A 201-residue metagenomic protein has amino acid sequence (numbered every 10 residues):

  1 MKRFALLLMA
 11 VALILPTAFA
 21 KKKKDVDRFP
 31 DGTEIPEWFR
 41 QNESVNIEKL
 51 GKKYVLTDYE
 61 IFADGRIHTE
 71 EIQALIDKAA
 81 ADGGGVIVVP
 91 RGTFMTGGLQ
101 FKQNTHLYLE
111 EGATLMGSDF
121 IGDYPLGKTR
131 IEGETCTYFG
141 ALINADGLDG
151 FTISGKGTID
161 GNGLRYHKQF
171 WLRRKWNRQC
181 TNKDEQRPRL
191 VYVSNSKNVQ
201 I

Functional and structural regions predicted by a protein language model:
K2-R3, A12, A18-V88, T93-H106 (+2 more regions): Extracellular "leader-to-stem" segments immediately downstream of a signal peptide or signal-anchor in secreted/lumenal
L6-L8: Small-residue packing motifs within transmembrane alpha-helices
